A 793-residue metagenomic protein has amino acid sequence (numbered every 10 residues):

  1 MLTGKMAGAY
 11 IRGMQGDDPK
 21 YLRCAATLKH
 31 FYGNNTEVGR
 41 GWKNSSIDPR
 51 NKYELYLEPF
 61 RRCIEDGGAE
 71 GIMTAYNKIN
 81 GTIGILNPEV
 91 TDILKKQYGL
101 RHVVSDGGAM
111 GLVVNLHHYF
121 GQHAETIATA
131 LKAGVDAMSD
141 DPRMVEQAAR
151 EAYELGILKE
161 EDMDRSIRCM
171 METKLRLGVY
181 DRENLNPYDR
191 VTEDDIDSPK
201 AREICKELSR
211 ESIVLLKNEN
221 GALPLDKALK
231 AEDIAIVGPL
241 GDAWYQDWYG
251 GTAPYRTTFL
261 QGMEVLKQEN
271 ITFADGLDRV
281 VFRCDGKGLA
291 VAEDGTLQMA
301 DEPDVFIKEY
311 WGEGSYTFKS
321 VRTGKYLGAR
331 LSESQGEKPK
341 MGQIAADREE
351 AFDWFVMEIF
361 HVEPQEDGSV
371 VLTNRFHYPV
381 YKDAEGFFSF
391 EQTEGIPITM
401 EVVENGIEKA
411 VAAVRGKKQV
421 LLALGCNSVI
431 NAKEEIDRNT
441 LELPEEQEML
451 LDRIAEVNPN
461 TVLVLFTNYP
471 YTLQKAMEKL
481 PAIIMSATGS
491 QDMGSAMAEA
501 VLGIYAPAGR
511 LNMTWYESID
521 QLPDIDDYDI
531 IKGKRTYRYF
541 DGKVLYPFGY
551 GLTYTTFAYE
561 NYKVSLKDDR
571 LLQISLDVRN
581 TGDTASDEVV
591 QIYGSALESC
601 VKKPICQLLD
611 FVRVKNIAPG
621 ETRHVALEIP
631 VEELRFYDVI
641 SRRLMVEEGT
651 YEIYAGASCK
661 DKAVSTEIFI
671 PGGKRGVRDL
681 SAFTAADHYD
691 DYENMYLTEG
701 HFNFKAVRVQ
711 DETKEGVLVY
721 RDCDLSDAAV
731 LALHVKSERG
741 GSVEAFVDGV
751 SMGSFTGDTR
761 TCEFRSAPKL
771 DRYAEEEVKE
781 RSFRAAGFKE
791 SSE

Functional and structural regions predicted by a protein language model:
M1-F636, T650-A655, C659, G749: Glycoside hydrolase catalytic-domain context in secreted enzymes
Y593, Q607-L608, R642-L644, F683-A685: Short intrinsically disordered coil segments
D638-E648: Secreted/periplasmic carbohydrate-active enzymes, especially glycoside hydrolases
E648-E652, D661-A663, F669-E793: Extracytoplasmic
